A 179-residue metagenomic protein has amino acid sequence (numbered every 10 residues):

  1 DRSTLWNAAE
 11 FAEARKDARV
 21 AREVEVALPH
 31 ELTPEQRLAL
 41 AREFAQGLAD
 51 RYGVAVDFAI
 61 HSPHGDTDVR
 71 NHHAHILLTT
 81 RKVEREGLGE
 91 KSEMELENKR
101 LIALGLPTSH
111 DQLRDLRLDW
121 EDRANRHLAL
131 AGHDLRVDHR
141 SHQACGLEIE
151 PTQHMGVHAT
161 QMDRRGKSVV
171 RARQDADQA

Functional and structural regions predicted by a protein language model:
D1-S3, A9-E10, I60-H72, T79-A179: Single-stranded nucleic-acid nicking/binding segments centered on His-rich, glycine/basic loops
F11-A39: Active-site acidic/histidine clusters and adjacent loop/turn architecture that either coordinate catalytic ions
K16-D17, L48-D50, H64-D68: A general structural signal for short secondary-structure junctions and capping/turn motifs
R22, V54, R70-H72: Envelope-exposed proteins and targeting segments
E25, D57, H75-L77: Structured core elements
A27, E31, E35, I76 (+2 more regions): Short, charged/polar micro-motifs that form catalytic or ligand-binding hotspots
H30-I60, L116-R123: A short, contiguous, amphipathic alpha-helix enriched in charged residues
